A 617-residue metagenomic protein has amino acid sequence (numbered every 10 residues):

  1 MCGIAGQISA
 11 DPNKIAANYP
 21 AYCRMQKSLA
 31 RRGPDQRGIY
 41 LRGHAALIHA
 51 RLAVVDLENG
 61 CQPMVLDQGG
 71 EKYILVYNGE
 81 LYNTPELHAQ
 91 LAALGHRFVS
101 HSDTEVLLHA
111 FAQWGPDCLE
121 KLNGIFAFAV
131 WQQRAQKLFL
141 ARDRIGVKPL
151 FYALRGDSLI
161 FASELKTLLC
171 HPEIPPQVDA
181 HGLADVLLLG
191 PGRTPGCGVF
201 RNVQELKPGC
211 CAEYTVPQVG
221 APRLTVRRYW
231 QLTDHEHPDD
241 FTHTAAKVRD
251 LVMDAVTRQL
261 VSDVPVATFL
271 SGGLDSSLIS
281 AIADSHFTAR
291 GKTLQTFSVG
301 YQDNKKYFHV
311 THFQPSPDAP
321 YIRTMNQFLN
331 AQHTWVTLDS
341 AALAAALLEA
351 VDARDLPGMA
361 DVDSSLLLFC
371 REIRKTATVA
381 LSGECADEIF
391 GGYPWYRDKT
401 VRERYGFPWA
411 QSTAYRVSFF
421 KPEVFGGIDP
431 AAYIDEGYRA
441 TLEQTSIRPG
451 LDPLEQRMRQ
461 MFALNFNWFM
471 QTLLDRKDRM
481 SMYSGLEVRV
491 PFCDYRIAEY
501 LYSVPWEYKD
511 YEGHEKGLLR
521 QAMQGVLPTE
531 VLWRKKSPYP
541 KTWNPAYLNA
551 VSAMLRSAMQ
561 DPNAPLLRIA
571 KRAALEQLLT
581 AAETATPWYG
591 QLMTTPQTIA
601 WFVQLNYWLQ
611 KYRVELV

Functional and structural regions predicted by a protein language model:
M1-A353, L366, G525, E530 (+1 more regions): Cysteine-centered catalytic environments shared across enzyme families
M1-I4, C23-R24, K72, A93 (+7 more regions): Adenosyl-5′-phosphate
A246-T268, E372-T376, A380, L473 (+2 more regions): Phosphate/ATP-binding catalytic cores across multiple sugar-kinase/actin-like superfamilies, primarily ASKHA
T311-Q314, A350-D352, P394-V401, V617: Short secondary-structure boundary/capping segments
A377-D387, G391-Y393: Short acidic/histidine-rich active-site segments
F390-A414: A mobile, often basic/glycine-rich helix-loop segment that functions as the active-site lid/recognition loop
